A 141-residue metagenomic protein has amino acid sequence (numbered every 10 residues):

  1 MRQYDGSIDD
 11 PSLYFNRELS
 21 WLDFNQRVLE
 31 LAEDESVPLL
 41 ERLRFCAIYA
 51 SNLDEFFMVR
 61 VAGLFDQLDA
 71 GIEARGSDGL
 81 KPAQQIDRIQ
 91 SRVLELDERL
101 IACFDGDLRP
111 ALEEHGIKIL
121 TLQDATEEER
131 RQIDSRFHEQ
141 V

Functional and structural regions predicted by a protein language model:
M1-Q140: N-terminal localization/anchoring segments of enzymes in phospholipid and broader phosphate metabolism
